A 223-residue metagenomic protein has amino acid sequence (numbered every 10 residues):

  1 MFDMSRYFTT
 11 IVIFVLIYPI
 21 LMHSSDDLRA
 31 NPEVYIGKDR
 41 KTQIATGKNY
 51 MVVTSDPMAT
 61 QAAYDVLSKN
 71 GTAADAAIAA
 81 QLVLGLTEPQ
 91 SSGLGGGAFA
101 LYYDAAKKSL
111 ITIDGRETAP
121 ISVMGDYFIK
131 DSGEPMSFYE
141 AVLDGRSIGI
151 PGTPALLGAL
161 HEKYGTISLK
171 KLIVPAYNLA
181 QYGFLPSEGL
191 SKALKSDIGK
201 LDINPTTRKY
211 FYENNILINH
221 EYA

Functional and structural regions predicted by a protein language model:
F2-I11: Bacterial N-terminal signal peptides that target proteins for export
T10-P19: Bacterial N-terminal signal peptides
L21-H23: Sec/Tat signal peptide C-region and signal peptidase I cleavage site
S25-Q61, D65, A73-A74, I78-A223: Noncatalytic scaffold domains of N-terminal-nucleophile
